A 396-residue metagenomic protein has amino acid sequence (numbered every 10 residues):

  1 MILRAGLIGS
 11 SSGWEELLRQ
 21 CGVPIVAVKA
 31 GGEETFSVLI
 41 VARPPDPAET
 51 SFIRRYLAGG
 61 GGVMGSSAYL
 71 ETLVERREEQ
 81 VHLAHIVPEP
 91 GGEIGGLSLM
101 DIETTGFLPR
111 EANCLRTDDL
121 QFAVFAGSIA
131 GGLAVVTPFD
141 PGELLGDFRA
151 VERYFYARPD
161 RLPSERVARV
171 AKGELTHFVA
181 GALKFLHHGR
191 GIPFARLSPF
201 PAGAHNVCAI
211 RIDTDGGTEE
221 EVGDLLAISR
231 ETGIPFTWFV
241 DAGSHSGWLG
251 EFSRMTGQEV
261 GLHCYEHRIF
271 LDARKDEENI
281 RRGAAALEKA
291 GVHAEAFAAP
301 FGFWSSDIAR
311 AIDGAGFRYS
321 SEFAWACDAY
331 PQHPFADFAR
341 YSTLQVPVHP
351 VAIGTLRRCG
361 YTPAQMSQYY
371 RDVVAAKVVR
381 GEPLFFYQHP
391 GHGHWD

Functional and structural regions predicted by a protein language model:
I2-E75, R230: Helical hinge/lid and interdomain linker segments adjacent to catalytic or ligand-binding clefts that mediate domain
E16-C21, A84-R149, F338, T343-V346 (+1 more regions): Catalytic beta-strand/loop cores that center a nucleophilic Ser/Cys/Thr and support acyl-enzyme chemistry
K29, A182-A202, E231-G233, T237 (+1 more regions): C-terminal domain-boundary segment and adjacent tail
P44-E111, T117: A glycine-rich, often tryptophan-bearing local segment used as a flexible ligand/cofactor-contacting loop or short
L115, Q345-R371: A conserved mid-domain beta-alpha-beta active-site/ligand-binding segment of alpha/beta enzyme cores
Q121, F125, A364-R380: A short, acidic, amphipathic alpha-helical segment used as a generic capping/interface helix at domain edges
P141-A202, D396: Extracellular ligand-binding/catalytic regions of CAZymes and related secreted enzymes and adhesion modules
H205-C208, E219-E220, A227-R310, G314-P331 (+2 more regions): Metal-dependent polysaccharide deacetylase catalytic core of the NodB/CE4 family, i.e., the active-site-bearing domain
